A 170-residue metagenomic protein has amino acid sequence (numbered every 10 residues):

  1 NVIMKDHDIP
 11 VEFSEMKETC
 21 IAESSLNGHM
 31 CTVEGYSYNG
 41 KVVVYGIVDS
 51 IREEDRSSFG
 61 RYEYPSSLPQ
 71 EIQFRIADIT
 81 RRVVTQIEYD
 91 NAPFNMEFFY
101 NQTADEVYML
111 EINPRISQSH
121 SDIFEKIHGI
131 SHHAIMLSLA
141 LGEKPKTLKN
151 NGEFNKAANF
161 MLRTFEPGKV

Functional and structural regions predicted by a protein language model:
N1-A104: Internal nucleotide-binding/catalytic subdomain
I21, M109, N159-M161: Conserved hydrophobic/aromatic beta-strand scaffold that supports enzyme active sites
G35, D105-I116: A short beta-strand motif that forms the metal-chelation/ATP-contact edge of phosphoryl-transfer active sites
D55-G60, E111-Q118: Short acidic (Asp/Glu) and glycine-rich catalytic loops that position anionic groups and cofactors
R61, M109, S138-L139: Preference for short coil/turn "hinge" residues that link or interrupt alpha-helices
F74-M96, N113-K169: Active-site "cap" helix and flanking loop/linker of ATP-utilizing ligase/carboxylase catalytic domains
